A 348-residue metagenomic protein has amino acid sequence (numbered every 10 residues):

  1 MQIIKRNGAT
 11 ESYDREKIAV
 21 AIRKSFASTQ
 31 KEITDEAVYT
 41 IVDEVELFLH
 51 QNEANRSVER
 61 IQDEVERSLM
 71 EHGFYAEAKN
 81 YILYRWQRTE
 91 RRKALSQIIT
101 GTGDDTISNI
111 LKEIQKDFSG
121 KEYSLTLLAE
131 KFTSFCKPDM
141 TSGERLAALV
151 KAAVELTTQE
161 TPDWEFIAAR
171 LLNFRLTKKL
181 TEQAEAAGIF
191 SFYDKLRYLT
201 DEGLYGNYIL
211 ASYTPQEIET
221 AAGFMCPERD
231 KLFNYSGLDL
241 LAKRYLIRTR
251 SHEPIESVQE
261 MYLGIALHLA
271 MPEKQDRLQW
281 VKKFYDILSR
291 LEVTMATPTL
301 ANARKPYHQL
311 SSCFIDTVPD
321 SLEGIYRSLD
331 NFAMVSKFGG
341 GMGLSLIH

Functional and structural regions predicted by a protein language model:
M1-I347: Extended catalytic cores of very large enzyme megasubunits
